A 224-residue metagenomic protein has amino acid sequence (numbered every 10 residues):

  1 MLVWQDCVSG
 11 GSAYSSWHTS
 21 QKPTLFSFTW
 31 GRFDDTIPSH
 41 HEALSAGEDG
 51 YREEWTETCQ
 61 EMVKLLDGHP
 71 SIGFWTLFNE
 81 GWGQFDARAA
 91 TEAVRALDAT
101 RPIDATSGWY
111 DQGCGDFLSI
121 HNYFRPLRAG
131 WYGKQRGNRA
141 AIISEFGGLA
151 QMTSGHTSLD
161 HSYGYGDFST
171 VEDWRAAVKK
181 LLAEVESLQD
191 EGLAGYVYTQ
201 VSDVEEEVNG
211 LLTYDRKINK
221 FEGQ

Functional and structural regions predicted by a protein language model:
M1-F117, N122, L127, K134-N138: Active-site mouth of glycoside hydrolases
T56, S71-W75, G130-Q224: Substrate-binding clefts and catalytic carboxylate motifs of secreted carbohydrate-active enzymes
